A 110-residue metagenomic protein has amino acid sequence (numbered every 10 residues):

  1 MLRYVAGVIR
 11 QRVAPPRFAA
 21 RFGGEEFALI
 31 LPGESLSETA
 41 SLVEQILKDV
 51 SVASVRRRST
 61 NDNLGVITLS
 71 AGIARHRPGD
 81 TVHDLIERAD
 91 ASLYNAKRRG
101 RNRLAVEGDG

Functional and structural regions predicted by a protein language model:
M1, A28-D49, L85: Short helix/loop segment flanking the catalytic signature motif in cyclic-nucleotide metabolism enzymes
A6-A14, P32: Short regulatory alpha-helical coupling segments that immediately precede and/or link into cyclic nucleotide signaling
A6-G7, E38-S59, D90: Alpha-helical scaffold within the catalytic cores of cyclic-nucleotide enzymes
F18-R21: A short pre-motif secondary-structure segment
G23-E26, D90: Conserved phosphate-binding and hydrolysis motifs of nucleotide-dependent enzymes
L36, A40, A74-G108: Catalytic-core segments of nucleotide cyclases and related cyclic-nucleotide turnover enzymes
I67-L69: PAS and PAS-like sensory/regulatory domains
